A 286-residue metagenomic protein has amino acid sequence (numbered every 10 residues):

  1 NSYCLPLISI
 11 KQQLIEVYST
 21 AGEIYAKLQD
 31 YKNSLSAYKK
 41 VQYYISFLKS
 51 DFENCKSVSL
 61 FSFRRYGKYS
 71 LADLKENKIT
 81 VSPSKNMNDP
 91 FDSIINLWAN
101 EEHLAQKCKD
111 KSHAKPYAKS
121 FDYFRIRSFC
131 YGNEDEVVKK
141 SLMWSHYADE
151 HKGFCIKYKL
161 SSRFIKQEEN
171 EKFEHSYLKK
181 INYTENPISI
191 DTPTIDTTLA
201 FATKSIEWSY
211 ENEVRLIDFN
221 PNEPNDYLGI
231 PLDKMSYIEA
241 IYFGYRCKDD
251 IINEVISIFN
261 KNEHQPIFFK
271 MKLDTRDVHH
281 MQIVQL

Functional and structural regions predicted by a protein language model:
N1, Y18-S19: Residue-level signal for cytosolic alpha-helical hairpin/rod architecture
N1-S2, A37: Helix-turn-helix repeat elements of alpha-solenoid scaffolds
S2-K11: Flexible helix-coil transition and linker loops at the boundaries of alpha-helical arrays
K32-L286: Partner-binding and oligomerization surfaces adjacent to conserved cores of proteins that assemble macromolecular
